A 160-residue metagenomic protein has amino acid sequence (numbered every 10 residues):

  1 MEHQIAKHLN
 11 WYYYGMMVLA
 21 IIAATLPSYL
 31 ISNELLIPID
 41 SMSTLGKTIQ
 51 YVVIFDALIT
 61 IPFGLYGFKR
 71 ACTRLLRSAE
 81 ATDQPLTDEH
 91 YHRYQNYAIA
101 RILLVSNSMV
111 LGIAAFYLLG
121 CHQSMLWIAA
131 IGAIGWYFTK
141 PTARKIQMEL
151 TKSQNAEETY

Functional and structural regions predicted by a protein language model:
M1-K7, D40-T48, E89-N96, A115 (+1 more regions): Juxtamembrane loop-transmembrane helix junctions in multi-pass integral membrane proteins, especially the extracellular
M1-L26, D83, T87, M148 (+1 more regions): Cytosolic-side membrane-entry/anchor segment at the start of a transmembrane helix
H8-I54, N107: Long, highly hydrophobic alpha-helical transmembrane signal-anchor segments
A20-A24, A57-G64, V105, M109-G112 (+1 more regions): Helical transmembrane-bundle signal
I49-C72, I131-K140: Hydrophobic alpha-helical membrane-embedded segments
A79-R101: Short membrane-interface loop/juxtamembrane segments of multi-pass integral membrane proteins
I102-S124: Alpha-helical transmembrane segments and their membrane-interface junctions in multi-pass membrane proteins
S124-Y160: Alpha-helical transmembrane segments and their immediate juxtamembrane interface regions
